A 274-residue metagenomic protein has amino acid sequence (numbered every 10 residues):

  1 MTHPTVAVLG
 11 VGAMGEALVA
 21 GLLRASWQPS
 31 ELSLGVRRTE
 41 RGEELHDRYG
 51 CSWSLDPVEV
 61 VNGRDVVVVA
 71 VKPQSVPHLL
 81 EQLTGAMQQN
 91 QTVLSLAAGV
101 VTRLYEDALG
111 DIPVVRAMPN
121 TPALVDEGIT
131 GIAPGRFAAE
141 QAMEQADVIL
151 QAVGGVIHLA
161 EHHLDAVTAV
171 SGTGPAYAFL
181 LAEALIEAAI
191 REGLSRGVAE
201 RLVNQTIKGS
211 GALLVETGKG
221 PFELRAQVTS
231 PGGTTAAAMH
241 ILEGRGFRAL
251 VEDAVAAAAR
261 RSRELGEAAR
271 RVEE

Functional and structural regions predicted by a protein language model:
M1-L55, E59-N62, I190-R191: NAD(P)+-binding Rossmann beta1-loop-alpha1 motif at the extreme N-terminus of oxidoreductases
T2, N204, K208-E274: NAD(P)-dependent Rossmann-like dehydrogenase/reductase catalytic/cofactor-binding core
P29-L32, Q89-Q91, G197: Short acidic capping loops at alpha-helix termini that bridge into adjacent secondary structure
T39, R48-Y49, W53, P57-I132: Rossmann-like NAD(P)(H) cofactor-binding subdomain of soluble oxidoreductases
L104-P113, I129-V167, F179-E216: Internal alpha-helical scaffold of NAD(P)-dependent oxidoreductase catalytic cores
V167-A176, R225: A short glycine-threonine-serine/GTX helix/turn-capping micro-motif
V170, A182, R271: Catalytic, metal-anchored helix/loop core of enzyme active sites in primary metabolism
